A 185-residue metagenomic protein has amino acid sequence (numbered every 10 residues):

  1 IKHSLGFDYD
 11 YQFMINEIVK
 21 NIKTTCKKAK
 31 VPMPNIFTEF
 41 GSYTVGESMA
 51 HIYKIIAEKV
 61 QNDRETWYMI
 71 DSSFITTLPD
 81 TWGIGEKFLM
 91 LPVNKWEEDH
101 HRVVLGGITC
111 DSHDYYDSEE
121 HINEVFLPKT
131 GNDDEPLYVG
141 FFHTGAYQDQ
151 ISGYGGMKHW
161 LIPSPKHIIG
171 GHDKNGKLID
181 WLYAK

Functional and structural regions predicted by a protein language model:
K2-Q12: Glycine-rich tight-turn/loop motif centered on a GG-T
F13, E17-V19, K23-K185: Charged (often Lys/Glu-rich) extended helix/loop segments that serve as interaction or gating elements
